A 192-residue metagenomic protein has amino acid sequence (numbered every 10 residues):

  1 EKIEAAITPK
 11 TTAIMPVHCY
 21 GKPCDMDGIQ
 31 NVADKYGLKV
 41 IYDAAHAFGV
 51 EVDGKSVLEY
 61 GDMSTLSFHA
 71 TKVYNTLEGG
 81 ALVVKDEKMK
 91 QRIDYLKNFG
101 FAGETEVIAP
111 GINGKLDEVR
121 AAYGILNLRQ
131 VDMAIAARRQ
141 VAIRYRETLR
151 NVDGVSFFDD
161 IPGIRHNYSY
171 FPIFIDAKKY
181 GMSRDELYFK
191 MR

Functional and structural regions predicted by a protein language model:
E1, A5, A13-V17, K22 (+4 more regions): PLP-dependent aminotransferase class I/II
K2-T76, A81-V83, K88: Active-site phosphate-binding strand-loop segment of PLP-dependent enzymes
